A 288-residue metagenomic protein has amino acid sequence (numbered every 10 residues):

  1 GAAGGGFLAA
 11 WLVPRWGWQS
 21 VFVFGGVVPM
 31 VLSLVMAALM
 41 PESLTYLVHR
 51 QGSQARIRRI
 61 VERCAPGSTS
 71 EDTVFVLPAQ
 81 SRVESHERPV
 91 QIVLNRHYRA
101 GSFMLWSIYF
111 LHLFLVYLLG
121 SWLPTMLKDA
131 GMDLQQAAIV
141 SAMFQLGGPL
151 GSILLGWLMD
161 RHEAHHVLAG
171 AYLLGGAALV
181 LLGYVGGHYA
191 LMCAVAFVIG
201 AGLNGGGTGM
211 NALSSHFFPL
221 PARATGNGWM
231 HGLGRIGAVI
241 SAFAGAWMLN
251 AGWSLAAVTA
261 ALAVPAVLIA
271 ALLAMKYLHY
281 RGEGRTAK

Functional and structural regions predicted by a protein language model:
G1-P14, V23, V28-P29, H231-S241: Glycine-rich segments within core transmembrane alpha-helices of 12-TM secondary carriers
P14-V27, L249-V264: A membrane-interface helix-boundary motif in multi-pass transporters
W18-S81, L268-K288: Central mid-sequence intracellular linker of multi-pass
L94-I153: Extracytoplasmic gate region of multi-pass secondary transporters
S152-E163, L249: Helix-to-loop junctions at the C-terminal end of transmembrane segments in multipass secondary transporters
H166-L181: Structural signature of the two symmetry-related core transmembrane helices
G205-F218: Intracellular juxtamembrane helix-capping segments at the cytosolic ends of symmetry-related transmembrane helices
S215-A251: A late C-terminal transmembrane helix in Major Facilitator Superfamily
